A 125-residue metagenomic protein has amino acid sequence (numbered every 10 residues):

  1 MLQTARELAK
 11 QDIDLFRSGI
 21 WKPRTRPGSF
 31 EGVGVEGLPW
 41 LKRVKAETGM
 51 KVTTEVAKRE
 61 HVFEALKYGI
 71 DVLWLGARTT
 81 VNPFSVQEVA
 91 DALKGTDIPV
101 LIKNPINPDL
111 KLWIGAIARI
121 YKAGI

Functional and structural regions predicted by a protein language model:
M1-Q3, R26-E31, M50-V56, G76-R78: Active-site mouth loops of central-metabolism enzymes
M1-T4, R59-G69, L110-A116: Catalytic cores of alpha/beta
Q3-G19: Catalytic domains of carbohydrate-active enzymes, especially glycoside hydrolases
D14-S18, V52-T54, L73-L75, V100-N104: Hydrophobic faces of well-ordered beta-strands that scaffold small-molecule active sites in alpha/beta enzyme cores
R17-E36: Glycine-rich, proline-tolerant flexible connector loops at the mouths of alpha/beta enzymes
G19-P23, A57-H61, R78, K103-N107: Active-site beta-loop-alpha junctions enriched in small/polar residues
F30-T54, E88-P99: Alpha-helix-loop-beta-strand connector modules within alpha/beta enzyme cores
W74, R78-I125: Conserved anion-binding
